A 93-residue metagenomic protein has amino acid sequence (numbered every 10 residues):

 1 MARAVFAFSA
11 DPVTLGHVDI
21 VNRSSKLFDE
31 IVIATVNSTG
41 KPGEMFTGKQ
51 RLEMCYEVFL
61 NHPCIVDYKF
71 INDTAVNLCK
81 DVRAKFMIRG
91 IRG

Functional and structural regions predicted by a protein language model:
M1-G93: Nucleotidyltransferase catalytic core that binds NTPs
